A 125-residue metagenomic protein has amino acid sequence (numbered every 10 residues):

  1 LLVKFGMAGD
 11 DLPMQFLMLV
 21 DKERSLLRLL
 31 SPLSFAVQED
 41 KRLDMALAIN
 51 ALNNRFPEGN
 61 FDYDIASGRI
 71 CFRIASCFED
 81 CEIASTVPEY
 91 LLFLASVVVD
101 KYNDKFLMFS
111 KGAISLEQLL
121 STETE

Functional and structural regions predicted by a protein language model:
L1-P13, R24, S34: Ser/Thr-rich, low-complexity intrinsically disordered terminal regions
L2, R24-L26, S67-C71: A generic structural signal for beta-strand entry/edge sites
G9-Q15, F78-C81: Short, charged/polar, Gly/Pro-enriched secondary-structure boundary elements
L17-Q38: Intrinsically disordered, low-complexity regulatory segments enriched in Ser/Thr/Pro and charged residues
P32-R69: Short, internal acidic amphipathic alpha-helical interface segments that mediate docking to partner proteins
R42, I74-S76, E82-F109: Long, contiguous binding/interaction regions
I65-I74, E79: M16 family metallopeptidases and their MPP-like homologs
L107-E125: Short, highly charged C-terminal tails/helix-capping segments
